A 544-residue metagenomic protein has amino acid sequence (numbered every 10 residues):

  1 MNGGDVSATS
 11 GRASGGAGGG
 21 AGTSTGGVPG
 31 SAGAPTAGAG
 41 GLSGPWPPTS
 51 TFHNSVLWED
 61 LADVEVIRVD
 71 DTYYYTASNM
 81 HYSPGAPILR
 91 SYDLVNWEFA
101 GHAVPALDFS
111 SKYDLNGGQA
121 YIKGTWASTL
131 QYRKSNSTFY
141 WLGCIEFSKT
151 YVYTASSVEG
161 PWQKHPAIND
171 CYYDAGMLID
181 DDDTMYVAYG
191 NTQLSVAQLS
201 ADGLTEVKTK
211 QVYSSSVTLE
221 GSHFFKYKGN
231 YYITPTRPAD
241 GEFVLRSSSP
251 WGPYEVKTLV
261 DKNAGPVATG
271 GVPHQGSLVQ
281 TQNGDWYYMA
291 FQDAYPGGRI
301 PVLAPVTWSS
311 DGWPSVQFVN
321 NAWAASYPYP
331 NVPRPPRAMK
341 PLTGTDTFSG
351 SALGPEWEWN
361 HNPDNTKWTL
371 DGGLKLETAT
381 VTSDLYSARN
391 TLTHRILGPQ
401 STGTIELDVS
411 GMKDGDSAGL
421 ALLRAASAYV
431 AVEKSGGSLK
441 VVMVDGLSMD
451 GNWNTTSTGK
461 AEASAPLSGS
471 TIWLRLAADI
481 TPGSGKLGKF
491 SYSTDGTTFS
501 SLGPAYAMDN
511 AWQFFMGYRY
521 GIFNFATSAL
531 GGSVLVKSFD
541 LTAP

Functional and structural regions predicted by a protein language model:
M1-S43: Ser/Thr-rich, Pro/Gly/Ala-heavy low-complexity intrinsically disordered linkers and tails of secreted extracellular
G40-P544: Carbohydrate-active catalytic/glycan-binding domains of CAZyme proteins, especially the secreted or lumenal ectodomains
